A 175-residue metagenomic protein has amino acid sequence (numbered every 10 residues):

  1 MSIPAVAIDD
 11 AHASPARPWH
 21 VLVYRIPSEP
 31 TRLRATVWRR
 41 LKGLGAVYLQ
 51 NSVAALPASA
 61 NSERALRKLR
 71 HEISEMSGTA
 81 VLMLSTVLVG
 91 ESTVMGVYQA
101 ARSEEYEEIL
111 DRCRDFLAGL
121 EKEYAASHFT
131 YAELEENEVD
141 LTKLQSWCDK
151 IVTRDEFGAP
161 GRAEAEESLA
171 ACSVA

Functional and structural regions predicted by a protein language model:
M1-Y124, S146-D149, T153: Positively charged, polar, low-complexity stretches
S59, E63-R64, M95, E135 (+1 more regions): Charge-rich, low-complexity amphipathic helices in intrinsically disordered tails/linkers adjacent to domains
E104, E108-D111, A132, V139 (+1 more regions): Alpha-helix boundary/N-cap detector
F116-S127, Y131-L134, E138-L141: Cap/lid and interdomain-hinge subdomains that line or gate substrate/regulatory clefts in soluble alpha/beta enzymes
L141-A175: Glycine-rich, aromatic-bearing surface loops/beta-hairpins
